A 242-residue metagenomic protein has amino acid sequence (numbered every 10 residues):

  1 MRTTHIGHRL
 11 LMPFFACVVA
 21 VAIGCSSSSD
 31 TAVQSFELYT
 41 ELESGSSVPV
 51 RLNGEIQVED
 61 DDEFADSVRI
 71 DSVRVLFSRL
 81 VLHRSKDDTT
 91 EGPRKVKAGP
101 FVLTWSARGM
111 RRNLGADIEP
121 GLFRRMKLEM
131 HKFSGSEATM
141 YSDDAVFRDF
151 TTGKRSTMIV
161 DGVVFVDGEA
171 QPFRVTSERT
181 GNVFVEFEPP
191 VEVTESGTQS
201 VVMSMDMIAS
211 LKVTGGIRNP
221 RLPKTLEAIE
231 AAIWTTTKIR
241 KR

Functional and structural regions predicted by a protein language model:
R2-F15: Bacterial N-terminal signal peptides that target proteins for export
F15-A16, R124: Compositionally biased, low-structure terminal segments
C17-V18, D161: Exposed boundary/loop context
V21-G24: C-terminal motif of bacterial Sec signal peptides marking the signal peptidase cleavage site
S26-R242: A short, solvent-exposed, low-complexity linear motif enriched for acidic/polar residues with Pro/Gly/Ser/Thr
